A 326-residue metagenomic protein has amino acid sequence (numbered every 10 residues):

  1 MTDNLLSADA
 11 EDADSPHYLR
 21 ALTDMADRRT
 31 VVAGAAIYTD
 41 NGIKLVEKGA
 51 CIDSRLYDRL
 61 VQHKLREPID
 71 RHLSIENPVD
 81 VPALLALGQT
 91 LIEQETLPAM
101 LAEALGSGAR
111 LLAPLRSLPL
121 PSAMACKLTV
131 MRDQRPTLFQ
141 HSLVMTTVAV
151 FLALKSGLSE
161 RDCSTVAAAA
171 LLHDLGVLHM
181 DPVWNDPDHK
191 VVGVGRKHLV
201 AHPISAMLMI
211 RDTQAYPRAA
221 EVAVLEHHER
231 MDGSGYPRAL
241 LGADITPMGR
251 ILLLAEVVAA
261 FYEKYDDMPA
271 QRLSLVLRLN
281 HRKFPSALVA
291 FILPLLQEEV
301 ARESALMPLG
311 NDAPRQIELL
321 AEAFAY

Functional and structural regions predicted by a protein language model:
M1-G106: Membrane-cytosol interface segments
N41-G42, V148, S205-A206, V257 (+1 more regions): A general alpha-helix detector
I69-A219, L306-M307, N311, E318-A321: Acidic/His-rich, divalent-metal-binding segments that scaffold phosphate/diphosphate chemistry
A170, R211-L253, D267-M268, S274-Y326: Histidine/acidic-rich helix-loop-helix segments that form or flank divalent-metal centers in metalloenzyme catalytic
M180-D181, G233, E263: Active-site-flanking alpha-helical
I251-Y262: Conserved beta-strand-loop-short alpha-helix elements that form and flank the Mn2+/Mg2+-coordinating active site
